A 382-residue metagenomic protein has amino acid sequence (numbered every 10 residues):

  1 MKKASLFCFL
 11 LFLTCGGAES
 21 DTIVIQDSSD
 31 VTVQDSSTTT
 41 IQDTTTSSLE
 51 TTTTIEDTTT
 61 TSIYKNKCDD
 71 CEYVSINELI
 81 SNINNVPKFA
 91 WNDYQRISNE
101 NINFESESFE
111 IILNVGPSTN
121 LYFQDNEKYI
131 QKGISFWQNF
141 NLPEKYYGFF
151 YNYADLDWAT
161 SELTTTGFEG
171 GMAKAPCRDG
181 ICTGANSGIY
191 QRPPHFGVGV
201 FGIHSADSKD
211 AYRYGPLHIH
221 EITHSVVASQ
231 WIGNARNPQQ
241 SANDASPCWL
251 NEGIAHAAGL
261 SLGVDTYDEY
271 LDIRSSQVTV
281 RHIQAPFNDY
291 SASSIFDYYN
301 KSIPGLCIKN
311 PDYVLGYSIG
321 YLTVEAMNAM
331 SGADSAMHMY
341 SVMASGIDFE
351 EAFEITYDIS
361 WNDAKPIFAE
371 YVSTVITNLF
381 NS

Functional and structural regions predicted by a protein language model:
K2-C8: Sec-dependent signal peptide recognition, specifically the positively charged N-region followed immediately by
L13-C15: C-terminal motif of bacterial Sec signal peptides marking the signal peptidase cleavage site
D27, E56, S62-A211, G215-P216 (+3 more regions): Non-catalytic architectural context of zinc metalloproteases
S28-S62: Extracellular mucin-like PTS domains
I63-Y64, S345-S382: Beta/coil-rich, acidic/histidine-enriched accessory regions frequently appended to metallopeptidases
F136-N152, G233-P238, S246, T266-I273 (+1 more regions): Surface-exposed patches in mature extracellular/periplasmic domains of secreted proteins
G180-F287: Zinc-dependent metallopeptidase catalytic helix centered on the HExxH motif and its immediate flanking segment
T279-N362: Active-site-proximal alpha-helical
